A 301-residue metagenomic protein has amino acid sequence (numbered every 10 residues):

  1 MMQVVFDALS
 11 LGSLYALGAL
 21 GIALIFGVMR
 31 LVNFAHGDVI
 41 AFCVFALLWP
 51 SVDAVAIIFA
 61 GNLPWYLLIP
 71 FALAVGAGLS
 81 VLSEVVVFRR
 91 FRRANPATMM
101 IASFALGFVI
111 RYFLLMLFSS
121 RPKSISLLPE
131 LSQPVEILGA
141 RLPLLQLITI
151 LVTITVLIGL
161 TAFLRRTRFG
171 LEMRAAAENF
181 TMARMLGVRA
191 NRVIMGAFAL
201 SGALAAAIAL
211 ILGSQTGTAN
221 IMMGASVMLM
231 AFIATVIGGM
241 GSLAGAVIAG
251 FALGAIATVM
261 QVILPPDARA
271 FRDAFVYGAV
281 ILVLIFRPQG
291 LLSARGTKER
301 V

Functional and structural regions predicted by a protein language model:
M1-G18, A46, I57-L68, A94-M100 (+6 more regions): Membrane-interfacial amphipathic/re-entrant helices at transmembrane-helix boundaries
M1-L11, F163-R168, I194-T235, T258-D273: Inter-helical junctions in multi-pass inner-membrane proteins, predominant in energy-converting antiporter-like
I22, I58-L106, F113, I248-L253 (+2 more regions): Alpha-helical transmembrane segments within multi-pass membrane transporters and channels
V28-L82, V86, I263-P266: Membrane-embedded helix boundary and interhelical linker motif in transport proteins
D38-F42, F91-L115, M223-V236, A252 (+1 more regions): Pore- or pathway-lining transmembrane helices of multi-pass membrane proteins that form conduits for solutes/ions
I101, P122, E178-M185, R189-R192 (+1 more regions): Cytosolic-side transmembrane-helix boundaries in multi-pass membrane proteins
F108-L138, Q261-A270, L292-R300: Extracellular/periplasmic helix-loop junction at the C-terminal end of a transmembrane helix in multi-pass membrane
R141-A219, L243-A249: Helix-loop-helix "hairpin" substructures at the membrane interface of multi-pass membrane proteins
